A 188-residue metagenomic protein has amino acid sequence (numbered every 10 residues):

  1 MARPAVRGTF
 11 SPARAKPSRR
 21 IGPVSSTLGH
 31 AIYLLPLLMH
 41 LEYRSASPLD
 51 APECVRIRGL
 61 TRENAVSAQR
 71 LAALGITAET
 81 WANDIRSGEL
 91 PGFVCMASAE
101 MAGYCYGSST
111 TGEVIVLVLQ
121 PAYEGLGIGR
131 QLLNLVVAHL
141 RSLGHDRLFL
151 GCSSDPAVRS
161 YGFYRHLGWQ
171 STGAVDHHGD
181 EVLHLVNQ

Functional and structural regions predicted by a protein language model:
R3, R7, S11-R20, S25-S26: Low-acidity, Ser/Thr- and Arg-rich intrinsically disordered low-complexity segments
G29-L49, Q188: Conserved N-terminal entry element of GNAT/NAT acetyltransferase domains
P48-A51, V55-V116, Q120-A122, L133-L135 (+2 more regions): Acetyl-CoA-dependent GNAT
M96-S98, L185-Q188: Active-site beta-strand termini and strand-to-loop segments that position acidic
E124, L150-S160, H177-D180: Conserved beta-strand-loop-alpha-helix junction that forms the acyl-donor binding cleft
G125-L133, H145: Glycine-rich acyl-CoA binding loop
R130, D155-G173: Conserved active-site alpha-helix within GNAT-family acetyltransferase domains
L140-S153: Conserved GNAT acetyl-CoA-binding A-motif
